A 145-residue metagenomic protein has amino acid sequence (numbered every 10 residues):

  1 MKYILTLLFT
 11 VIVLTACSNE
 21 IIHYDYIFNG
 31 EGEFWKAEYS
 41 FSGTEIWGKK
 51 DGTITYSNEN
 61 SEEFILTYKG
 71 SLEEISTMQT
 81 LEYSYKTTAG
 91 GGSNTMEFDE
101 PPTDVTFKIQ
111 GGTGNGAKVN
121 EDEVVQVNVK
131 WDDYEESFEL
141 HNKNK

Functional and structural regions predicted by a protein language model:
M1-I4: Positively charged n-region of N-terminal signal peptides that target proteins for export
V13-A16: C-terminal motif of bacterial Sec signal peptides marking the signal peptidase cleavage site
S18-E20: Bacterial signal peptide processing site
Y26-G43: Post-signal peptide N-terminal segment of mature Sec-exported envelope proteins
F34, A89-G91, W131-E135: Glycine-centered tight beta-turn/hairpin loop motif at sheet-sheet or coil-to-beta transitions
S42-V119: Mature extracytoplasmic domains of secretory-pathway proteins
N94-E100, S137-N144: Short amphipathic beta-strand/extended segments with alternating polar/hydrophobic composition
N115-H141: Short, exposed beta-strand-loop hairpins at the edges of beta-sheets in extracellular/periplasmic proteins
